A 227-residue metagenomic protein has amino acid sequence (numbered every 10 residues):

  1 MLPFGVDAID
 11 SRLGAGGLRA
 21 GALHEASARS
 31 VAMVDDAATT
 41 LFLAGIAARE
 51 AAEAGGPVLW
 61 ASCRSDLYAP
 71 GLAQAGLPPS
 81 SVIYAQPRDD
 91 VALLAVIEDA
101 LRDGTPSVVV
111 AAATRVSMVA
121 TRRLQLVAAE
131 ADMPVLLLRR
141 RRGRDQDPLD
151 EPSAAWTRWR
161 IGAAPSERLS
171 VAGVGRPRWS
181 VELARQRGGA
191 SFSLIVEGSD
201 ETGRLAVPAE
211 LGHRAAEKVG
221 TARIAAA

Functional and structural regions predicted by a protein language model:
M1-A227: N-terminal regions of ATP-driven nucleic-acid and macromolecular assemblies, encompassing P-loop NTP-binding domains
